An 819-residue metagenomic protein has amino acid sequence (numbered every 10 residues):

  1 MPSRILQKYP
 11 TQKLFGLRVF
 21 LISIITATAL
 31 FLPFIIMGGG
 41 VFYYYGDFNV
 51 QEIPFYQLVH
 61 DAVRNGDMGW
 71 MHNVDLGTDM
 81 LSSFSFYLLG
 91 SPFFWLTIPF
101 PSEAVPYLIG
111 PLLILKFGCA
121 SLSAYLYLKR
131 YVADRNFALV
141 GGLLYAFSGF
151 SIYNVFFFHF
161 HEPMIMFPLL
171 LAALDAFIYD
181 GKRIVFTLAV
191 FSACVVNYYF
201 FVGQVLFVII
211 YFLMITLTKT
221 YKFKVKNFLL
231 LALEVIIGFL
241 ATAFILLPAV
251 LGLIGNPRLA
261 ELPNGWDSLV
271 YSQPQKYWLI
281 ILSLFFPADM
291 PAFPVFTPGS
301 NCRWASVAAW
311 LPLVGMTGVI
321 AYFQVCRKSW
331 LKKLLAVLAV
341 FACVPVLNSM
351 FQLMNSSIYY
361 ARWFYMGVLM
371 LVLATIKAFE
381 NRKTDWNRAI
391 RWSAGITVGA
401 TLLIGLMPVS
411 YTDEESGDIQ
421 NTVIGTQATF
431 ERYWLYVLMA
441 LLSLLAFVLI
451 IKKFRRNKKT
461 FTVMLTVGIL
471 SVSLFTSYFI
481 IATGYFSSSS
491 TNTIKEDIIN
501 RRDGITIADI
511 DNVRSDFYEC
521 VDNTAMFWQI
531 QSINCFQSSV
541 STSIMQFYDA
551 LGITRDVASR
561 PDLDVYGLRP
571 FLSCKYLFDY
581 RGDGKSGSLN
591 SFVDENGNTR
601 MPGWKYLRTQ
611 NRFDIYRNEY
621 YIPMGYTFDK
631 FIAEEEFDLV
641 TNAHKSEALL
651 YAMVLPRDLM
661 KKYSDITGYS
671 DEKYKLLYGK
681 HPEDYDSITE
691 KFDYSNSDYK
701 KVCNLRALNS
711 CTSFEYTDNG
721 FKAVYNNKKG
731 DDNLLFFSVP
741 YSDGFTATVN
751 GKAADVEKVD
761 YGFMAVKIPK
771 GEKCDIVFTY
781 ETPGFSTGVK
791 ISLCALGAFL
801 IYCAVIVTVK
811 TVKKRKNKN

Functional and structural regions predicted by a protein language model:
I5, Q12-K13, E52-Y56, D671-N819: Active-site-proximal, structured, solvent-exposed surfaces of multi-pass membrane proteins that position macromolecular
S23-T26, L113, F117-R130, N136-T218 (+6 more regions): Membrane-embedded helix bundles of polyisoprenyl
I25-S121, L143-M164, L253-R258, W266-W310 (+3 more regions): Membrane-interface coil-to-helix junctions
V50-D61, P92, F228, V235-Q324 (+5 more regions): Periplasmic/ER-lumenal interhelical loops and adjacent helix-loop junctions in multi-pass membrane proteins
S82-Y87, P106-G118, L144-L171, I178-Y179 (+4 more regions): Membrane-interface micro-motifs in multi-pass membrane enzymes
S83-F86, G468-N492, R501-S573, Y621-D684 (+2 more regions): Extracytoplasmic/lumenal acceptor-recognition loop(s) of multi-pass membrane glycoenzymes
A120-Y127, M166-I178, L206-M214, G315-Y322 (+4 more regions): Transmembrane alpha-helical segments
G181, F200, W330-D497, E772-N819: Contiguous transmembrane helix-bundle modules in multi-pass membrane proteins
